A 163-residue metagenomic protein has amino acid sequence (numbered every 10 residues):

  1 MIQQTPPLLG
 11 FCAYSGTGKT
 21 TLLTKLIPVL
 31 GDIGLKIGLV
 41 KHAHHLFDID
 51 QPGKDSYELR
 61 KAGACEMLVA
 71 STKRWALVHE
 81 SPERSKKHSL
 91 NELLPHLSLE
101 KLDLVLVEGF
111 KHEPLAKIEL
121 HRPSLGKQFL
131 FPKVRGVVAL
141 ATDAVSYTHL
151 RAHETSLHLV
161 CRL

Functional and structural regions predicted by a protein language model:
I2-H44: Walker A (P-loop) phosphate-binding motif
P28-R84: N-terminal phosphate/diphosphate-binding loop that engages ATP/GTP or pyrophosphate donors across diverse enzyme folds
S71, E108-F110, T142-A144: Short secondary-structure boundary segments
S81-V107: Phosphate-binding/switch loop-helix module in NTP-utilizing enzymes
K117-E119, P132-T142: Conserved beta-strand/loop subsegment of P-loop NTPase cores
L125-Q128: Conserved C-terminal guanine-recognition region of P-loop GTPase G domains, centered on the G4
T148-T155: Conserved small/polar residues in nucleotide/adenosyl-binding loops
L159-L163: Hydrophobic alpha-helical segments, chiefly the membrane-spanning helices and signal/signal-anchor peptides
